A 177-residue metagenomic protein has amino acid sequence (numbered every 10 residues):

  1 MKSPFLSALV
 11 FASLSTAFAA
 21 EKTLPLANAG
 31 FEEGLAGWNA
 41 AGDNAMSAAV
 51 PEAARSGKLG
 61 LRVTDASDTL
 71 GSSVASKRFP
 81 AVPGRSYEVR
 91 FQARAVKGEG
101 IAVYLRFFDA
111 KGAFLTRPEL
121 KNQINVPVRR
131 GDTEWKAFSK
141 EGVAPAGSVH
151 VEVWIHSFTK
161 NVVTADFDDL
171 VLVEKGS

Functional and structural regions predicted by a protein language model:
M1-L6: Bacterial N-terminal signal peptides that target proteins for export
S7-S15: Bacterial N-terminal signal peptides
F18-S177: Extracellular and organelle-lumenal recognition/adhesion modules and their flexible linkers in secreted
